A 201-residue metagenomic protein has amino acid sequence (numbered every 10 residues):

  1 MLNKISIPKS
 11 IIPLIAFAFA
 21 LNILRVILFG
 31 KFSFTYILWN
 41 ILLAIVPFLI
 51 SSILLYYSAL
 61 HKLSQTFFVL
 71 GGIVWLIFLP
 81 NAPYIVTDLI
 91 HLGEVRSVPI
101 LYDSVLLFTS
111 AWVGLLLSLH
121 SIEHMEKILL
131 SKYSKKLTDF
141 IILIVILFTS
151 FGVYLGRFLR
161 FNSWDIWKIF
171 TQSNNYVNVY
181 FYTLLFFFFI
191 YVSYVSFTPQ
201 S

Functional and structural regions predicted by a protein language model:
M1-L14: N-terminal membrane topogenic signal
L2-I5, L55-F67, K127-L137: Membrane-interface helix-boundary motifs at transmembrane edges
L24-I37, L54-H61: Short, hydrophobic transmembrane alpha-helix segments
K31-L49, S64-G72: Loop-to-helix transition at the N-terminal end of transmembrane alpha-helices
T35, N162-S163, I169-V192: Membrane-interface transmembrane-helix boundary segments in multi-pass integral membrane proteins
L42-I53, F108-E123, F181-F197: Hydrophobic cores of alpha-helical transmembrane segments in multi-pass inner/ER membrane proteins, independent
L70-I85: A generic, lipid-embedded transmembrane alpha helix
R96-S110, F170-Y182: Short aromatic-rich membrane-water interface segments that cap or initiate transmembrane helices in multi-pass membrane
